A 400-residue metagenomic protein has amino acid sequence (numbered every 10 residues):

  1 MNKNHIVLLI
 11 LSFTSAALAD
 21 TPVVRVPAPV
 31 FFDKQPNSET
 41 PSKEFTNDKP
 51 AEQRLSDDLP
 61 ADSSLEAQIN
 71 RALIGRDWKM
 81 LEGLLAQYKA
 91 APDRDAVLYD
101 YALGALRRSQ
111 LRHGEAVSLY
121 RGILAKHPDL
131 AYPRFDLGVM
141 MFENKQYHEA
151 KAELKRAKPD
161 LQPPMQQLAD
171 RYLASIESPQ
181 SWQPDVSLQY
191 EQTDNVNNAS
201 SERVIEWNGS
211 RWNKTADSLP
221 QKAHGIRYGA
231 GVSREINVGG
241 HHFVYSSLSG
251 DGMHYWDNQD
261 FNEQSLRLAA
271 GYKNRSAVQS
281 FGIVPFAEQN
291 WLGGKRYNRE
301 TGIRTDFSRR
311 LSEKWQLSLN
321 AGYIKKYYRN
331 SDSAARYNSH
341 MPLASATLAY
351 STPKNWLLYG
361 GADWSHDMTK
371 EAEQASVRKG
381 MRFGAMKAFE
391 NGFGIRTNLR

Functional and structural regions predicted by a protein language model:
N2-L18: Gram-negative bacterial Sec-dependent N-terminal signal peptides
D20-Q53, A61, I69-G75, E82-A86 (+3 more regions): Gram-negative and organellar
Q53-L55, Y88-R94: Flexible helix-coil transition and linker loops at the boundaries of alpha-helical arrays
L65: General nucleic-acid-binding
V97: Membrane-embedded glycan transfer/ligation machinery that uses polyprenyl lipid-linked sugar donors/oligosaccharides
